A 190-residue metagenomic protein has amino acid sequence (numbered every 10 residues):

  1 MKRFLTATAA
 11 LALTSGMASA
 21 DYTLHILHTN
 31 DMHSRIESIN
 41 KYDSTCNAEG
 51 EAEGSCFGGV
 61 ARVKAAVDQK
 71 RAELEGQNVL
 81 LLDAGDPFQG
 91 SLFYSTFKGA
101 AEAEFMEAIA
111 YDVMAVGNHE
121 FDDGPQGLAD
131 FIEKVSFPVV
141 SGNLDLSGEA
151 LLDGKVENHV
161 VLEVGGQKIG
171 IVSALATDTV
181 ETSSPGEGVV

Functional and structural regions predicted by a protein language model:
M1-A20: Gram-negative bacterial Sec-dependent N-terminal signal peptides
S19-V190: Acidic, metal/ion-coordinating pockets
